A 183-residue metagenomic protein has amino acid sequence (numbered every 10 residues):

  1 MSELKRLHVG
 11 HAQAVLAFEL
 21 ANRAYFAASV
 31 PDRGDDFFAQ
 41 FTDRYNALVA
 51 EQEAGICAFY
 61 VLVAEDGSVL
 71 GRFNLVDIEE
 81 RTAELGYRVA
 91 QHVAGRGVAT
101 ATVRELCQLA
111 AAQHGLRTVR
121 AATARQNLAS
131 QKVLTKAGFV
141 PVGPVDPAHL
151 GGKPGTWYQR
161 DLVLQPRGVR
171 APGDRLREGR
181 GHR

Functional and structural regions predicted by a protein language model:
M1-A14, F18-Y25, F59-R183: Acyl-donor (CoA/ACP) binding surface of acyl/acetyltransferases
L7, F18, D36-Q40, A54: Generic, well-ordered alpha-helical segments
A24-N46: Conserved GNAT-fold acetyl-CoA-binding loop/helix
D36, A47-V61: A short helix-loop-beta-strand connector motif used in the catalytic cores of GNAT acetyltransferases and, in some
T42-E53, V76-E80, G138: Short, charged low-complexity intrinsically disordered segments located at boundaries of structured domains
